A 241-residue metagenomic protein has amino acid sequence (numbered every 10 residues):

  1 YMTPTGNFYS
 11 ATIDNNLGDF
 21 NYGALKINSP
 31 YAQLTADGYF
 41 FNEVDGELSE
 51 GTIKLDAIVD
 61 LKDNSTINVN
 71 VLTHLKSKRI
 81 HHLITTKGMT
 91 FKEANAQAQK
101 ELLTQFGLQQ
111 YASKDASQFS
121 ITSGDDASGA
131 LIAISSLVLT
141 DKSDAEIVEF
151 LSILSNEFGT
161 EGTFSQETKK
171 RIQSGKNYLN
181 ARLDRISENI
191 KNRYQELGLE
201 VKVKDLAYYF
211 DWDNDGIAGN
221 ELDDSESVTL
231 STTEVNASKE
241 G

Functional and structural regions predicted by a protein language model:
Y1-G241: Feature for extracytoplasmic/surface-facing segments of secreted or surface-associated proteins, emphasizing
